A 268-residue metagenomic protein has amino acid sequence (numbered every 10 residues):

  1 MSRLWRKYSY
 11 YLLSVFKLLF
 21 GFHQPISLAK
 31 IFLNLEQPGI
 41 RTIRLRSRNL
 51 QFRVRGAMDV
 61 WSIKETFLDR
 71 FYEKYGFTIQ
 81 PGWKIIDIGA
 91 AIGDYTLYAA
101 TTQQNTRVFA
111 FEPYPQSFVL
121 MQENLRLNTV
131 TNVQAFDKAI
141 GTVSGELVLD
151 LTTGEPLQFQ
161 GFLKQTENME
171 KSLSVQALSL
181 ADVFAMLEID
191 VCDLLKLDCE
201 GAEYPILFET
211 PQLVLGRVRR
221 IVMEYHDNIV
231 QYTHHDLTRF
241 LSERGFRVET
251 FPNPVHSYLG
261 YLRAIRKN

Functional and structural regions predicted by a protein language model:
M1-N268: Phosphate/nucleotide-binding beta-alpha loop and adjacent structural elements of enzyme active sites
